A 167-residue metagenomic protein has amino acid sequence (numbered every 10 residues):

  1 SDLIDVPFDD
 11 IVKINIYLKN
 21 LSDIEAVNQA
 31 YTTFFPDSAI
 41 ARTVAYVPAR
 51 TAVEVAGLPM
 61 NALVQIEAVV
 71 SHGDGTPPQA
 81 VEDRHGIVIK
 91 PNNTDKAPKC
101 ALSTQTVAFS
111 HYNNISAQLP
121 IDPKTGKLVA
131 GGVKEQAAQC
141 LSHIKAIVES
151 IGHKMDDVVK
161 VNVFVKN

Functional and structural regions predicted by a protein language model:
D2-V12, L18-K160, F164-N167: N-terminal presequence-like segments and the immediate start of the first folded domain
